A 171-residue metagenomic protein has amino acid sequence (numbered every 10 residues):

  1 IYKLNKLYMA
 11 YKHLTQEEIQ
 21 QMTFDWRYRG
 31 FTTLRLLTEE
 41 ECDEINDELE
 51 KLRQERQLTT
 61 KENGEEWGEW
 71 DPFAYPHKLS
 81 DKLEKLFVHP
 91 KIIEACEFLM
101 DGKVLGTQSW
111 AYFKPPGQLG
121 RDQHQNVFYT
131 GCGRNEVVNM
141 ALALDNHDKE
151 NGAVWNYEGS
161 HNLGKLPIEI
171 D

Functional and structural regions predicted by a protein language model:
I1-C132: Non-heme Fe(II)-dependent double-stranded beta-helix
L36-T38, L144-D148, G159-H161: Short loop segments at secondary-structure junctions
R53, E136-V138, I170: Hydrophobic alpha-helical membrane context
E66-G68, E136, E150-G152: Residue-level signal for beta-strand positions within conserved beta-sheet cores that form or flank
W110, Q125, L142-N146, E158: Short, structured patches in soluble enzyme cores that scaffold and shape functional sites
G131-K149: Short, conserved beta-strand element in jelly-roll/cupin
K149-D171: Double-stranded beta-helix
